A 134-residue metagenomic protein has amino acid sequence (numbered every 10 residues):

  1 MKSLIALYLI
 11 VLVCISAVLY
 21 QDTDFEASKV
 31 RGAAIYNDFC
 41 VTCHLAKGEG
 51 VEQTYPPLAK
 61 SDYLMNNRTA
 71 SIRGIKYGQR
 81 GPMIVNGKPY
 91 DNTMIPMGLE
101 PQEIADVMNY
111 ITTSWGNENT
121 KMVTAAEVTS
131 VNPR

Functional and structural regions predicted by a protein language model:
M1-A27: Bacterial Sec-dependent N-terminal signal peptides
V18-I35, G50, T54, S130: Electrostatic cytochrome c docking/interface patches
S28-R31, N67, S71, E103-I104 (+1 more regions): Stable alpha-helical elements in mature extracytoplasmic
G32, Y36-A46, V107, I111: The canonical Cys-X-X-Cys-His
F39, A46-G50, G78, P82: A short secondary-structure junction motif
E52-A59, Q79-R134: Axial heme c-ligation environment in periplasmic c-type cytochrome domains
K60, L64-N67: Conserved helix-turn-beta segment immediately C-terminal to the redox Cys motif in thioredoxin-like folds
